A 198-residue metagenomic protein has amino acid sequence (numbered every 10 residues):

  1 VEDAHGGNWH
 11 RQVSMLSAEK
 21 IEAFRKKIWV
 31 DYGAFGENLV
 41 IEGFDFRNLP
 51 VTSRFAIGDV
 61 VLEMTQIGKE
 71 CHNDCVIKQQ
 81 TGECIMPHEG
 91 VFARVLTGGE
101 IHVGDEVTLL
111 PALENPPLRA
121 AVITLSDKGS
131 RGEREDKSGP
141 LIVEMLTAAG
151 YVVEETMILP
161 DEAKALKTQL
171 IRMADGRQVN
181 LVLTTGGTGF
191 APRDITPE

Functional and structural regions predicted by a protein language model:
V1-P116: Metal-cofactor-dependent catalytic cores
K20, F24, F35, V51 (+4 more regions): Amphipathic alpha-helical interface surfaces
D59, T196-P197: Active-site pocket-lining segment
F92, R134, T188-A191: Gly/Ser/Thr-rich beta-alpha loop segments that engage phosphate groups in nucleotides
N115-D161: Glycine-rich phosphate/diphosphate-binding loop of Rossmann-like nucleotide-binding domains
T147, V153-T185, G189-T196: N-terminal small/polar loop signature for handling phosphorylated ligands or for N-terminal nucleophile
